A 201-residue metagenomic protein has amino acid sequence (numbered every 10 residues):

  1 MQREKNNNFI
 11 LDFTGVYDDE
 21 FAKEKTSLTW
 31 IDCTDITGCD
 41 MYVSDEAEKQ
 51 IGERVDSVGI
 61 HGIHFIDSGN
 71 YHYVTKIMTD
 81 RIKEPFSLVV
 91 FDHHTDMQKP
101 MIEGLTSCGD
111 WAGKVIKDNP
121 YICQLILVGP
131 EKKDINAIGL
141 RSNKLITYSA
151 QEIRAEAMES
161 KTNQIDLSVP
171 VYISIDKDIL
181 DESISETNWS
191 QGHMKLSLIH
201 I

Functional and structural regions predicted by a protein language model:
M1-D45: N-terminal glycine-rich anion-binding loop in soluble enzyme alpha/beta folds
F9, V89, V171-I175: Residue-level marker for buried hydrophobic side chains located in beta-strands that build the well-ordered beta-sheet
L11-V16, D67-G69, G129-E131, A150-Q151: Structural motif
S27-R54, V58-G59, F65-Y71: A short aromatic-anchored loop/beta-hairpin motif
H64-K132: Active-site histidine-anchored catalytic micro-motif
M101-G104, S185-H193: Short glycine-enriched, charge-decorated loop/helix-capping segments at active-site entrances that position
I126-S190: Active-site rim beta-loop-alpha module in soluble metabolic enzymes
I199-I201: Conserved small/polar residues in nucleotide/adenosyl-binding loops
